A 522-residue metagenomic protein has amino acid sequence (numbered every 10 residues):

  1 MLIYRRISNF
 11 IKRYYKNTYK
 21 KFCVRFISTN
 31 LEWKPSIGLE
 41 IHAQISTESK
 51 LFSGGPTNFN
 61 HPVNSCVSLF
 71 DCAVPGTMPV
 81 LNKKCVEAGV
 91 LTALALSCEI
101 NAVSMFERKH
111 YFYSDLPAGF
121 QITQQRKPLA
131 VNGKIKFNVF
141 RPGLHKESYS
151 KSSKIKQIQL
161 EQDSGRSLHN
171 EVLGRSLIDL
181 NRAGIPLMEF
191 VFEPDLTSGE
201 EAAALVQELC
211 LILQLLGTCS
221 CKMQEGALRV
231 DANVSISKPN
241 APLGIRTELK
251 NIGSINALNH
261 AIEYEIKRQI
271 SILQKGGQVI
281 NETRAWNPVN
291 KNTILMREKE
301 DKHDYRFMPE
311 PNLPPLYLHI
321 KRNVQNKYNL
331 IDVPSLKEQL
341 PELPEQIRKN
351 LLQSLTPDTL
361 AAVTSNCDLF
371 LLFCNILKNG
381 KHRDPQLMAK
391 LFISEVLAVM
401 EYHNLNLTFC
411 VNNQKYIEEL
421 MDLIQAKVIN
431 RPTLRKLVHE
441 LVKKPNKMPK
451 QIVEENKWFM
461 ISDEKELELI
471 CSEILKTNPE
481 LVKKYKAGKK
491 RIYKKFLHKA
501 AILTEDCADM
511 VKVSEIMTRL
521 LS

Functional and structural regions predicted by a protein language model:
M1-E32: N-terminal mitochondrial targeting presequence
F26-E342, R348, S354-D358, N379-P385 (+1 more regions): Basic, nucleic-acid-interacting segments
S46, K267, I393-E401, H439-K443 (+4 more regions): Amphipathic alpha-helical core segments of compact helical bundles
E225-K238, N350-N375, P385-H403, K415 (+1 more regions): Core structural elements
T359, L372, D384-F392, Y416 (+5 more regions): Residue-level detector of well-ordered alpha-helical segments, enriched for hydrophobic/aromatic packing positions
H382-M388, V396-C410, E419, L423-I424 (+1 more regions): M16/insulysin-pitrilysin zinc metalloprotease superfamily fold
L407-E418, V428-L503: Strongly charged, low-complexity linkers/loops
K490-S522: Short, amphipathic C-terminal "tail helix"
